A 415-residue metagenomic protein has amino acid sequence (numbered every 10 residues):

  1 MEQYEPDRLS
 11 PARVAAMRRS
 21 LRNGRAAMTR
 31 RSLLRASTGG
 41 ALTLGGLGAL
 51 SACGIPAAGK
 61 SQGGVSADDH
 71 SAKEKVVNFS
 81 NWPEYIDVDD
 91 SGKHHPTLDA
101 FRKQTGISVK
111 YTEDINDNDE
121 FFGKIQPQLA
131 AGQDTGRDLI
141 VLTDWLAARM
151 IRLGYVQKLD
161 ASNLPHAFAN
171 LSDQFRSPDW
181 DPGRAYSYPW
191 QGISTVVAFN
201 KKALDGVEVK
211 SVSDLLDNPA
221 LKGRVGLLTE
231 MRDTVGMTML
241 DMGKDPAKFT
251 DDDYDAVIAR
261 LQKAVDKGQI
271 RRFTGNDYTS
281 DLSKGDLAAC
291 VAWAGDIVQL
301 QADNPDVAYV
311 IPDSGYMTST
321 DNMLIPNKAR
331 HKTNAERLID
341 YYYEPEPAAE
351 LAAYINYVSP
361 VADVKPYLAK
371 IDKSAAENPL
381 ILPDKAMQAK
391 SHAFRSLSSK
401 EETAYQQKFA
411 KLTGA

Functional and structural regions predicted by a protein language model:
M1-M28, A41-G48: N-terminal secretory signal peptides
A26-R35, T43-A67: N-terminal twin-arginine translocation
H70-D144: Early extracytoplasmic/lumenal segment of secretory-pathway proteins
Q133-L142, Q157-V197, R224: A structural signal for short loop-to-beta-strand junctions that line the ligand-binding cleft of periplasmic/secreted
V196-A203, L240-G243, S319-K332, I339 (+1 more regions): A bilobed periplasmic-binding-protein/Venus flytrap-type ligand-binding module shared by bacterial periplasmic
G226-E230, T234, T238, P246-P312: Ligand-binding pocket segment of bilobal, Venus flytrap-like solute-binding proteins
S280, K385-A415: Conserved C-terminal helix/tail region of periplasmic/extracytoplasmic solute-binding proteins
P326-A389: Mature extracytoplasmic/periplasmic domains
